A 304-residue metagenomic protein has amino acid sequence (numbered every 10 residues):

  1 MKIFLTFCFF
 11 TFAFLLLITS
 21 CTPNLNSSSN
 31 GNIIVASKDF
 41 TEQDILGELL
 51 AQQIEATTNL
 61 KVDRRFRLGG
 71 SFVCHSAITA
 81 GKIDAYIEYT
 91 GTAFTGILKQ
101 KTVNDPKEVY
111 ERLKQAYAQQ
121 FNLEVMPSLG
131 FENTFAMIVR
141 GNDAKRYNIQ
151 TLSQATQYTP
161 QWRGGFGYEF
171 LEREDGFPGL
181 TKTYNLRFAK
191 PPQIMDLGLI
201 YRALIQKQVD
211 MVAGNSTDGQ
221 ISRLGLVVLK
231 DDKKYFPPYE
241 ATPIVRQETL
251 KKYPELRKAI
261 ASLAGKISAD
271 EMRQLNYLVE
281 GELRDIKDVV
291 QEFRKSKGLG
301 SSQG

Functional and structural regions predicted by a protein language model:
L17-S20: C-terminal motif of bacterial Sec signal peptides marking the signal peptidase cleavage site
T22-N24: Bacterial signal peptide processing site
N32-D63, G130-R202, R284-D288: Bilobed "Venus flytrap"/periplasmic-binding protein-like clamshell domains and structurally analogous long
L68-S71, G81-F94, V109-Y110, R140-G141 (+4 more regions): Beta->alpha turn/N-cap motifs
T79-E88, P160-W162, G179, L204-G214: Alpha-to-beta junction loops
I97-M126, Q208, Q220-K234: Ligand-binding "clamshell"
F135-K145, E240-Y253: A bilobed periplasmic-binding-protein/Venus flytrap-type ligand-binding module shared by bacterial periplasmic
D175-G176, T181-T183, E255-G304: An extracytoplasmic/periplasmic, membrane-proximal ligand-sensing/linker region
